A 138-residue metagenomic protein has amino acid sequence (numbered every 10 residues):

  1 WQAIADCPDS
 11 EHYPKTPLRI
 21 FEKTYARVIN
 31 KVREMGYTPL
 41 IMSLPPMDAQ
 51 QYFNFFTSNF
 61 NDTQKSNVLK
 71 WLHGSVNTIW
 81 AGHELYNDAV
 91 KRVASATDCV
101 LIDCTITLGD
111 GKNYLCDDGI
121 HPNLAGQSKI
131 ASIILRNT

Functional and structural regions predicted by a protein language model:
W1-T138: Alpha-helical cap/lid subdomain in secreted, periplasmic, or secretory-pathway luminal O-acyl-processing enzymes
